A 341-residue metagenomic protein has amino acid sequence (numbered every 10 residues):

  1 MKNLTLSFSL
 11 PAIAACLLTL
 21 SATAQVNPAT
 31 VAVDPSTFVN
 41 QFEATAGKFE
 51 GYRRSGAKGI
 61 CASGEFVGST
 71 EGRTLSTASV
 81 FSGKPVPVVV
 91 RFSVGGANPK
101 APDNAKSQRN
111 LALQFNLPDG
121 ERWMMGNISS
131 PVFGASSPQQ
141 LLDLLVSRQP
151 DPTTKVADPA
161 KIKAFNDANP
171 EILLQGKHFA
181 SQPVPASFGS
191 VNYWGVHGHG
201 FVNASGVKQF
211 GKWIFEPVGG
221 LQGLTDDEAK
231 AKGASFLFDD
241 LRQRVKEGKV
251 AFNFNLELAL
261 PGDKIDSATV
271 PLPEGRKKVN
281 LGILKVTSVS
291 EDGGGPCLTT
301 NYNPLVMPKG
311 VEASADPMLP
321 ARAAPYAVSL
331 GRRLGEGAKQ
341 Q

Functional and structural regions predicted by a protein language model:
M1-A24: Gram-negative bacterial Sec-dependent N-terminal signal peptides
Q25-Q341: Active-site-adjacent core segments of small-molecule enzymes
